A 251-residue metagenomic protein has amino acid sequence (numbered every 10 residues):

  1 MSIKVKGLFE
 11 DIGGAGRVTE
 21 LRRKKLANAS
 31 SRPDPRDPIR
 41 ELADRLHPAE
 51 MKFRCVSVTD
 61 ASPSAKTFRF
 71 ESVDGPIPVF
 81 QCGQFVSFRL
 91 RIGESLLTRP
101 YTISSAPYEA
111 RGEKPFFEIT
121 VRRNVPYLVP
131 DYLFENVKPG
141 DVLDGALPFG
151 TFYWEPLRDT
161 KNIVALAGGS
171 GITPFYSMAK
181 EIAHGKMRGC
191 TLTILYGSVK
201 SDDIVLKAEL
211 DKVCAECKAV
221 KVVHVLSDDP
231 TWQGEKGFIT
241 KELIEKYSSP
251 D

Functional and structural regions predicted by a protein language model:
M1-E10, P126-D251: FNR/FR-type flavoprotein reductase catalytic core
M1-H47: Iron-sulfur (Fe-S) cluster-binding modules
A15, A27-A29, P38, A43 (+12 more regions): A sequence-composition feature that detects small, non-aromatic residues
R36-V142, K161, S198-K200, D211 (+1 more regions): Ferredoxin-reductase
